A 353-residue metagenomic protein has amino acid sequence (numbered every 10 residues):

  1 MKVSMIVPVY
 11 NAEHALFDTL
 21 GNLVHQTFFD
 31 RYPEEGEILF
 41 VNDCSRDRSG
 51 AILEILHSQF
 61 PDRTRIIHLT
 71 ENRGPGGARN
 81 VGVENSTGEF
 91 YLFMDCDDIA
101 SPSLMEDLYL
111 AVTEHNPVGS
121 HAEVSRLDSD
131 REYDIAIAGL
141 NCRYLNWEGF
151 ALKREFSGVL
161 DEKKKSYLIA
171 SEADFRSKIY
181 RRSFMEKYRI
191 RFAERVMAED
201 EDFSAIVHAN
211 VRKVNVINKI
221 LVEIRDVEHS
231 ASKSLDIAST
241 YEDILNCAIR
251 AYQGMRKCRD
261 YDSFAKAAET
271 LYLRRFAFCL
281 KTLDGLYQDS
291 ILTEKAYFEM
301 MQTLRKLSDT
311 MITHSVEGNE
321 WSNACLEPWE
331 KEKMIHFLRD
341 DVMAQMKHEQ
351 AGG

Functional and structural regions predicted by a protein language model:
K2-S4, E37, D202: Cell-envelope/extracellular polymer assembly enzymes that use nucleotide-activated donors
A12-T27, I52: Short, well-formed alpha-helical segments that are part of the catalytic scaffolds of diverse glycosyltransferases
N22, N42-I52, E71, S101: A conserved acidic beta->alpha catalytic loop
R31-C44, R65-L69, C96: Short beta-strand/loop segment that forms part of the nucleotide-sugar
L69-S86, I99: Glycine-rich, basic loop-to-helix element that forms the pyrophosphate-binding segment of sugar-nucleotide handling
G76-R79, C96-N218, I224-T240, Y287-Q288: Donor-binding/catalytic cores of nucleotide-activated saccharide and glycerol-phosphate transferases/polymerases
Y91: Short aromatic/hydrophobic "clamp" motif used to bind/position activated sugar donors
E132-Y133, G285-G353: Membrane-interface aromatic/basic loop that binds lipid-linked glycans or pyrophosphate carriers, typified by
